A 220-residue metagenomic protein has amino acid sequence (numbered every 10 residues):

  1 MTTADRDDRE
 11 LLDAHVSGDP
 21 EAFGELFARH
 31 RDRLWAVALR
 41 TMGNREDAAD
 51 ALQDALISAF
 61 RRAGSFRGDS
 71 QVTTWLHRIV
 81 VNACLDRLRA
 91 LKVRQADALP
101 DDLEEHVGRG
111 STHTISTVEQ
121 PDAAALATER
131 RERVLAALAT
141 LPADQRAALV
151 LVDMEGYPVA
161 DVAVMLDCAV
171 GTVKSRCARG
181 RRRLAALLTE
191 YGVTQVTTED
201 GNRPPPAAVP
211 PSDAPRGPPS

Functional and structural regions predicted by a protein language model:
T2-A4, A14, D102, R109 (+3 more regions): C-terminal edge and immediately downstream basic/flexible tail or linker adjoining helix-turn-helix-like DNA-binding
T2-T3, V16-E25, W35-D54: Short, charged helix-capping/linker segments at alpha-helix termini
V16-S17, R40-N44, D54-Q71, A90-K92: Sigma70-family region 2
L26, H30, L34, A55 (+2 more regions): Residue-level preference for hydrophobic side chains embedded in well-ordered alpha helices
R29-D32, R40-G43, V150-P158: Short helix-capping/turn signature of helix-turn-helix
R61-G68, R78-L99, G108, A127 (+2 more regions): Arg/Lys-rich amphipathic alpha helix in sigma70-family domain 2
R94-P121: Charged, low-cysteine interdomain linkers and short loop/connector segments that bridge structured helical modules
L135-A147, L151, E155-T172: Helix-turn-helix DNA-binding module
